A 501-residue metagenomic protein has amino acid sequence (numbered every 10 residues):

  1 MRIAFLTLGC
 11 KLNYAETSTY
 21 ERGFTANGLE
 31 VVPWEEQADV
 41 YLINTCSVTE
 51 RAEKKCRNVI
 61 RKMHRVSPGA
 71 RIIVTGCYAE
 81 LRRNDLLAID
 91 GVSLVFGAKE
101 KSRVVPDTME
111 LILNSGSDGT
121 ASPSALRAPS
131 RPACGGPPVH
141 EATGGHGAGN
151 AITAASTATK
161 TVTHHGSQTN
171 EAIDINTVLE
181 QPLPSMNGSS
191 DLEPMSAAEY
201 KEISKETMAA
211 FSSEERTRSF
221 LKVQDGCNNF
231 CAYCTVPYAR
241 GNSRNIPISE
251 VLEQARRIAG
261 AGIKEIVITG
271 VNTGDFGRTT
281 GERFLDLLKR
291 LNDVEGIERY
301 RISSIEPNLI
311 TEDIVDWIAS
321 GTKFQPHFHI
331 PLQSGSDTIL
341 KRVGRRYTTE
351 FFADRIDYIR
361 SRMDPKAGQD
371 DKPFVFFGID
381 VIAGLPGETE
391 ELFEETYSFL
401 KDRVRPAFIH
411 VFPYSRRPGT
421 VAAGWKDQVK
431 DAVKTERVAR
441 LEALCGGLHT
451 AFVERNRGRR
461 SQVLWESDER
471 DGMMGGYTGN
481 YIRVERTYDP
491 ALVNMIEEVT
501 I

Functional and structural regions predicted by a protein language model:
M1-T269, G274, F328, E350-D364 (+5 more regions): Proteins enriched for Cys/Gly/acidic motifs involved in redox and nucleic-acid/cofactor modification
E36-Q37, N228, Q333-G335, E469-D471 (+1 more regions): Short strand-connecting beta-turns/loops that link adjacent beta-strands
L81-R82, G260-E391: Conserved SAM/AdoMet-binding glycine-rich loop
F211-S212, D316-S320, L332, V453-R455 (+2 more regions): Replace "in large, NTP-powered and nucleic-acid-processing enzymes" with "in large, NTP-powered factors and other
C231, I268, I302, I330 (+6 more regions): Conserved, mostly hydrophobic/aromatic
G296-I297, R405-P406, V421-W425, V429 (+1 more regions): Conserved N-terminal phosphate-binding loop of PLP-dependent enzymes in the Aspartate aminotransferase
E391-F399: Short, acidic/polar
G424-I501: Terminal RNA-binding accessory module
